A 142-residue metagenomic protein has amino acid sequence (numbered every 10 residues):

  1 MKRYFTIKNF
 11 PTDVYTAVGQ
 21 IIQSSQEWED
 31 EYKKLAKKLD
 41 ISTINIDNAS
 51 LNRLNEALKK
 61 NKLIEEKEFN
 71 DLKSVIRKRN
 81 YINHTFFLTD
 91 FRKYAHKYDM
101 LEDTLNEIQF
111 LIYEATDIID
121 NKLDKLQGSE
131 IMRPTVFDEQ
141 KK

Functional and structural regions predicted by a protein language model:
M1-N52, K67-R77, H84, D117-Q140: Amphipathic alpha-helical interface elements
S42, K93-Y94: Short amphipathic alpha-helical leader/targeting segments
R53-Y81, R92, M100, T104-E107: Short, mixed-charge amphipathic alpha-helical segments
L88: An amphipathic, hydrophobic-aromatic interaction surface with interspersed Lys/Arg that forms lipid/phosphate-bearing
K97-K122: Amphipathic alpha-helical binding modules
